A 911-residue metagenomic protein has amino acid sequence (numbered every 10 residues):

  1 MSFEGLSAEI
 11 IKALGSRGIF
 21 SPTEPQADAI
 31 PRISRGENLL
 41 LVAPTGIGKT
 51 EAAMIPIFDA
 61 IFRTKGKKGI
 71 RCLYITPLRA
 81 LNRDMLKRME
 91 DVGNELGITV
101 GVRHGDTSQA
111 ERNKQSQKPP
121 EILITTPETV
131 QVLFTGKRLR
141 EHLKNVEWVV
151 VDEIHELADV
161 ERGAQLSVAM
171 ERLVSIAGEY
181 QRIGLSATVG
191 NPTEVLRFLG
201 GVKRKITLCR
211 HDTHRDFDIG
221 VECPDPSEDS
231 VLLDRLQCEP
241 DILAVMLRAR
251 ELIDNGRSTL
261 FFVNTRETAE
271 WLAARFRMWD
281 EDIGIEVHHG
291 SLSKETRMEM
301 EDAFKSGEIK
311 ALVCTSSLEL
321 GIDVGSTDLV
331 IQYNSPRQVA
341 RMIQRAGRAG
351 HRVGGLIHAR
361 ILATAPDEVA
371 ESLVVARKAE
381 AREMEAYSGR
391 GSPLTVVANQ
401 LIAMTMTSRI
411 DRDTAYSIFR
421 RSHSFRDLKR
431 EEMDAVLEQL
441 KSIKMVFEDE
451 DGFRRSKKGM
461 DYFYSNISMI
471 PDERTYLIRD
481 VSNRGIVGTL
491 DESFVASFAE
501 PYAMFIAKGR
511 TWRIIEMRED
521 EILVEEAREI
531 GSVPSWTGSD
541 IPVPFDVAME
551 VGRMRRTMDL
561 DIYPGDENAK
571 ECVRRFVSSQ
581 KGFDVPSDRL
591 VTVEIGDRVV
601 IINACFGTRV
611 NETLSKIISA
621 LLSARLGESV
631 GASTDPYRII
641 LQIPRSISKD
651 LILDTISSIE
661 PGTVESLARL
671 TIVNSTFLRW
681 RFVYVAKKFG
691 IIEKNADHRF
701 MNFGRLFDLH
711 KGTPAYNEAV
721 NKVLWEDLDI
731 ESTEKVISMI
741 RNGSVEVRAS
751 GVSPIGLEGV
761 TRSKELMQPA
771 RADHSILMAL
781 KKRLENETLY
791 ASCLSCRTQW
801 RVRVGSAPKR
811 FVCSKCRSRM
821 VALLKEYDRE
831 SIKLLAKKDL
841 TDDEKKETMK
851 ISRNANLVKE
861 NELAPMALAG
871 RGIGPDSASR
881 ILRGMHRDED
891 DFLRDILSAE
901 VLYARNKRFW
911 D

Functional and structural regions predicted by a protein language model:
M1-S2, E9-G15, S21, S34-I47 (+3 more regions): Helicase motor core with emphasis on the C-terminal RecA-like subdomain
E24-P31: Pre-Walker A adenine-sensing motif
N191, D234-L243, D449-S497, Y502: A contiguous, basic/glycine-rich beta-loop/short-helix subdomain that forms a polymer-engagement track
E299, S306, E473-Y502, I601-C605 (+1 more regions): A short, contiguous, amphipathic alpha-helix enriched in charged residues
A398-I410, R474-N483, E847-T848, N856-L857: Short amphipathic alpha-helical interface segments
Y416-F419, H423-T475, P534-S535, D540-D911: Extended, highly charged accessory segments
R510-M517: Short beta-strand-centered aromatic/proline hotspots
R518-S535: Short, solvent-exposed secondary-structure boundary/capping segments
